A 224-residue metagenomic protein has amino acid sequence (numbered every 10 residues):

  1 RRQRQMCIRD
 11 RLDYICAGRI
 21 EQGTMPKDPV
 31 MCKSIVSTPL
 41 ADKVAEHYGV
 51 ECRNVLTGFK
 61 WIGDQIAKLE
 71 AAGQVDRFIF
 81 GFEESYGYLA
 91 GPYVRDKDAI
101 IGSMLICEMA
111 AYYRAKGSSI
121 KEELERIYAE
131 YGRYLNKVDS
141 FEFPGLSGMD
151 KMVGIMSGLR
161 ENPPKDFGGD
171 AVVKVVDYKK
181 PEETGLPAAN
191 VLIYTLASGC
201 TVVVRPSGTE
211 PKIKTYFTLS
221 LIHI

Functional and structural regions predicted by a protein language model:
R1, G18, Q22-R205, K212-Y216: Phosphate-binding and adjacent anionic-ligand microenvironments
Q3-C7, I224: Short, small-residue-biased leader/transition segments that mark boundaries at the very start of proteins
R9, E210-L221: Extended active-site and interfacial segments that coordinate phosphate-rich ligands in large catalytic machineries
I15: Catalytic core segments in nucleotide and nucleic-acid processing enzymes
